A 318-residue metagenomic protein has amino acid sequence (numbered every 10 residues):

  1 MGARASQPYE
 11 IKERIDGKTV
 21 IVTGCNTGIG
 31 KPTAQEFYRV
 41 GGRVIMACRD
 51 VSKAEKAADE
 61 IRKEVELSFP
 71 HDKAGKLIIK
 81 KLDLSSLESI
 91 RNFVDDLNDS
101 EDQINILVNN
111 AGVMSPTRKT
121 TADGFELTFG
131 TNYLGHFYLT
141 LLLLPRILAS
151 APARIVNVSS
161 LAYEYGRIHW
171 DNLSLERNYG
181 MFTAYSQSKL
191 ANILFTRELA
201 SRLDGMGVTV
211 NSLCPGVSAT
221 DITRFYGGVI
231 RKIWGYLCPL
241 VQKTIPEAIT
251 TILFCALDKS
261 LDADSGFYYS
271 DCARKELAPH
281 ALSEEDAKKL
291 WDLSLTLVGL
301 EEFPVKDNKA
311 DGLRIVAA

Functional and structural regions predicted by a protein language model:
M1-G2, A317: Universal eukaryotic N-terminal targeting presequences
A3-I230, V298-K309: Rossmann-fold NAD(P)H-dependent dehydrogenase/reductase core
Q35, E55-A58, R197, I249 (+4 more regions): Residues within alpha-helical segments
I90, S188, S212, Y236-L277 (+2 more regions): C-terminal helical subdomain
D99-S100, L161, D262-C272, P304-A318: A broadly tuned preference for mixed-charge, low-complexity surface segments
R231-G235: Juxtamembrane interface at the ends
H280, A287-A318: Amphipathic terminal alpha-helices
